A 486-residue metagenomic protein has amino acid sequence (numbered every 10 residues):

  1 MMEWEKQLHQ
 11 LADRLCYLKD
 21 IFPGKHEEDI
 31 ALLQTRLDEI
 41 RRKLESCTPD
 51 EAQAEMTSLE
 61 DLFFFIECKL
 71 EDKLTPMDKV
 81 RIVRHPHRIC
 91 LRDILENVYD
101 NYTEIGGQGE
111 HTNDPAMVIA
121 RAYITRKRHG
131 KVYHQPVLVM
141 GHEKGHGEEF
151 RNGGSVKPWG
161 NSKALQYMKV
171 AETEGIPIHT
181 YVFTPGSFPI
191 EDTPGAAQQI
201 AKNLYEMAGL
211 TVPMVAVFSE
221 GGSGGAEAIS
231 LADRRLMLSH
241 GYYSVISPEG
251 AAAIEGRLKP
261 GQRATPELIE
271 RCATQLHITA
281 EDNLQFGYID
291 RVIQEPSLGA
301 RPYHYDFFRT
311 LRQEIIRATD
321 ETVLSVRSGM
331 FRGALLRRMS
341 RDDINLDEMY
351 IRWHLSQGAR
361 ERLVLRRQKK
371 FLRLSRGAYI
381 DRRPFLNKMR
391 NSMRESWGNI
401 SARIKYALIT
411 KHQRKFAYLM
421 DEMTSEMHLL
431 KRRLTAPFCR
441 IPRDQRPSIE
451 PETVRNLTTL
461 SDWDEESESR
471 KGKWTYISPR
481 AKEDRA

Functional and structural regions predicted by a protein language model:
M1-L11, C16, V182-G333: Conserved catalytic cores of soluble enzyme domains, especially glycine-rich substrate-binding beta-alpha loops
M1-P136, K144-H146, Y305, R309-A486: Intrinsically disordered, low-complexity segments enriched in small/flexible residues
A52-E55, G160-S162, A264-T265: Short, motif-level signal for alpha-helix interfacial/capping segments enriched in acidic residues and aromatics/proline
C68-K69, I176, H240: A generic hydrophobic-helix recognition signal that picks specific residues within alpha-helical hydrophobic
K69, G154, A273: Short, flexible active-site loop motifs that bind/organize anionic cofactors or intermediates
A120-A208, P213-G225: Cleft-lining beta-strand/loop regions that shape enzyme active-site pockets
